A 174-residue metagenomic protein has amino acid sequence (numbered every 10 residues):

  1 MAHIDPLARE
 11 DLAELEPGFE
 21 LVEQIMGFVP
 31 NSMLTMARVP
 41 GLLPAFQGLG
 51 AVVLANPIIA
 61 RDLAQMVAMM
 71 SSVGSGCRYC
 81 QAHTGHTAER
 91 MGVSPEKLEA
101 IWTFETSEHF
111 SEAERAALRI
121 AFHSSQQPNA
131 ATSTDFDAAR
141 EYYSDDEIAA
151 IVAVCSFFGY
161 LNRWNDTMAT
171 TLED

Functional and structural regions predicted by a protein language model:
M1-D174: Hydrophobic alpha-helical segments
